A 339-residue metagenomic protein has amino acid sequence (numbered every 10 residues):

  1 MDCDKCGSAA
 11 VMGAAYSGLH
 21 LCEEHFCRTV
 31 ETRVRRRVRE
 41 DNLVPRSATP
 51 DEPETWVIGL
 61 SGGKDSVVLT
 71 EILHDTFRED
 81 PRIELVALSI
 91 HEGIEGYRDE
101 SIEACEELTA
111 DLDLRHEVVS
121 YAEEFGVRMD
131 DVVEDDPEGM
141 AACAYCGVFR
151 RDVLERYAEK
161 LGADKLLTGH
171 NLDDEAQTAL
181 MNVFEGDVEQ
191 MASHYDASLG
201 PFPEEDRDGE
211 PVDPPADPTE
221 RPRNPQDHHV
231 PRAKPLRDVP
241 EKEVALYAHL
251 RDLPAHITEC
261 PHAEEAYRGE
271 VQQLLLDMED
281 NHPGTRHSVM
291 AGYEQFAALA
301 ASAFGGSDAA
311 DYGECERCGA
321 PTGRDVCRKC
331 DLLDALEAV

Functional and structural regions predicted by a protein language model:
M1-C3, G284-V339: Cys/His-clustered metal-coordination modules, chiefly Zn-binding fingers
D2-S193, A197, L246-L250, C327 (+1 more regions): ATP-dependent adenylation/nucleotidyltransferase module used to activate substrates
R33, R37, L274-D277, G292: Residues that form generic nucleotide/phosphate-binding pockets
E79, D277-N281, C318: Histidine kinase transmitter module recognition
D80, R98, S120, F149 (+7 more regions): Hydrophobic/basic alpha-helical segments enriched in Actinobacteria
V127-D130, Y267-E270, A298-L299: Short, solvent-exposed polar/charged micro-motifs at secondary-structure junctions
D131-P137, E270-L276, P321: Short, surface-exposed amphipathic charged segments that create phosphate/polyanion-binding patches used for binding
F149, D173-D280, T285-S288: Catalytic subdomain that performs nucleotidyl-dependent activation
